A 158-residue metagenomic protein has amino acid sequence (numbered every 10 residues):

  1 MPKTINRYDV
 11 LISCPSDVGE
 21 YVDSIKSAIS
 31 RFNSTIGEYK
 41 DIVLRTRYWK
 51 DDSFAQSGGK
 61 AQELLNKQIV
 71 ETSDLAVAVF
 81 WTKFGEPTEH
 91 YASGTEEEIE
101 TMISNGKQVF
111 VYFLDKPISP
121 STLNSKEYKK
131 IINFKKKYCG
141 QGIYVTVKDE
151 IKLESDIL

Functional and structural regions predicted by a protein language model:
M1-V79, N105: Conserved N-terminal substructure of TIR/SEFIR domains
P2-T4, K116-L158: C-terminal interaction surface of TIR/SEFIR-family domains
S16-D17, S53, K83-G85, K116-S119 (+1 more regions): Solvent-exposed loop/turn segments at secondary-structure junctions within structured extracellular/periplasmic domains
W49, V79, Y112-L114, V147: Generic beta-sheet signal
S57-A61, T82-S104, L123: Conserved TIR/SEFIR loop-to-helix hotspot centered on a Trp-containing motif with a nearby acidic residue
L65, T95-E98, K130, F134: A general structural detector for well-ordered alpha-helical segments in enzyme core domains, enriched
S104-L114: A short helix->loop->beta-strand "cap" motif at the edges of active sites that frequently abuts
